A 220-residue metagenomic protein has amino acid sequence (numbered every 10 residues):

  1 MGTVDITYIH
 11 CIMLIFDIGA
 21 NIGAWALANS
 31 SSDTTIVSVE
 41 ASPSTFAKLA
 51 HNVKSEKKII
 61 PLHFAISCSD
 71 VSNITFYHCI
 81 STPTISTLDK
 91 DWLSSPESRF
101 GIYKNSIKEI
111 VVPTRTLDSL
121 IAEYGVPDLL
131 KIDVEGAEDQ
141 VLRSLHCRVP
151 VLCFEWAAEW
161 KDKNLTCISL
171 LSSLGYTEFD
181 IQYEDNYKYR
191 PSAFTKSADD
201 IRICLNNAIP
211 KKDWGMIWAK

Functional and structural regions predicted by a protein language model:
M1-K220: Phosphate/nucleotide-binding beta-alpha loop and adjacent structural elements of enzyme active sites
